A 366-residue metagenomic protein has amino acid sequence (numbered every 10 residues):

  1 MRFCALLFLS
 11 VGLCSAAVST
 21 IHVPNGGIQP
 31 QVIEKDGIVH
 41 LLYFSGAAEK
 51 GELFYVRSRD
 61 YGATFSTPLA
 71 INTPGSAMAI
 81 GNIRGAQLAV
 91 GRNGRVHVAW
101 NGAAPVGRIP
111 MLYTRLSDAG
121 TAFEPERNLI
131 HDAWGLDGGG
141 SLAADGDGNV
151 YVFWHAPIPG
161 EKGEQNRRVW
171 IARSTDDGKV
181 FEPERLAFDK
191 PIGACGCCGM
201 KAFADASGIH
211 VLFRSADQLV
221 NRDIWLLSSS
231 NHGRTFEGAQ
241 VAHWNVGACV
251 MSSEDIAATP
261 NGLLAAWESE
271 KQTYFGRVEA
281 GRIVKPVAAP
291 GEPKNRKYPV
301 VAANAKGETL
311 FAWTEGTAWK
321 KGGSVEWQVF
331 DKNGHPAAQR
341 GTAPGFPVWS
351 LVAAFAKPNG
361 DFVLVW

Functional and structural regions predicted by a protein language model:
C4-G12: Bacterial N-terminal signal peptides
A16-W366: Extracellular, repeat-based ectodomains that mediate carbohydrate processing or recognition
